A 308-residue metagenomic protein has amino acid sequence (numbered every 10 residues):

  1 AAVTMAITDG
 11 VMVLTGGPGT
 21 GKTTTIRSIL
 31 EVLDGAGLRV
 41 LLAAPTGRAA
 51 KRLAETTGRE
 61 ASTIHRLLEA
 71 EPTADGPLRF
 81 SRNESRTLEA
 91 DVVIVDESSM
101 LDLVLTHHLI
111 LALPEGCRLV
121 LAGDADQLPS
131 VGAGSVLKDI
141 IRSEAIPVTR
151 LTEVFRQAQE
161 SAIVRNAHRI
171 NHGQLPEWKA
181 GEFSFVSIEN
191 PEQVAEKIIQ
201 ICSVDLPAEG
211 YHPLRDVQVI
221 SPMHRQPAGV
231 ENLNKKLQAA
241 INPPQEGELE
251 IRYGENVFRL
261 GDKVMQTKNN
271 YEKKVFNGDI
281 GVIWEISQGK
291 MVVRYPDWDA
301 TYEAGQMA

Functional and structural regions predicted by a protein language model:
A1-G17: Pre-Walker A segment
M5, A125-M265, N270-K273: Conserved helicase motor core of P-loop NTPases
M12-A54, A122, F183-N190, C202-Q226: Conserved RecA-like ASCE P-loop NTPase motor core of nucleic-acid helicases/translocases
S28, V32-L38, A44-R52, T56 (+4 more regions): Conserved helicase motor core of SF1/SF2 NTP-dependent helicases
Q226-Q245, V282, S287-Y302: Conserved helicase motor "Helicase C" RecA-like lobe of SF1/SF2 P-loop NTPases
R252, D262-N269, G289-A308: Conserved C-terminal motor-coupling region of P-loop helicases
M265, I280-V282: Residues located in well-ordered beta-strands
K273-I280: Short coil-to-beta-strand transition motifs
